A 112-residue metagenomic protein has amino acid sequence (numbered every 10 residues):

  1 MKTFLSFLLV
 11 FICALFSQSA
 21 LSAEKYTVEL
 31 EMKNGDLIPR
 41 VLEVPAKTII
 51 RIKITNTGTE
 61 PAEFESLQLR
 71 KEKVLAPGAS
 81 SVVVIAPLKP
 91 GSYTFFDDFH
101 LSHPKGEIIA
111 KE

Functional and structural regions predicted by a protein language model:
M1-L8: Bacterial N-terminal signal peptides that target proteins for export
S17-Q18: N-terminal signal peptide c-region/cleavage motif recognized by signal peptidases
A23-E29, L75-E112: Extracellular/periplasmic metallocenter environments
A23-K47: N-terminal edge beta-strand
K33-R40, Q68, G78-V82: N-terminal post-signal-peptidase region of extra-cytosolic proteins
R40-E60, S80-L88, S92-F96: Beta-strand cores of secreted/periplasmic/IMS beta-sandwich domains, seen most often in copper-related folds
T57-P77, G106: Histidine- and aromatic-enriched segments that form or immediately flank copper-ligand environments
